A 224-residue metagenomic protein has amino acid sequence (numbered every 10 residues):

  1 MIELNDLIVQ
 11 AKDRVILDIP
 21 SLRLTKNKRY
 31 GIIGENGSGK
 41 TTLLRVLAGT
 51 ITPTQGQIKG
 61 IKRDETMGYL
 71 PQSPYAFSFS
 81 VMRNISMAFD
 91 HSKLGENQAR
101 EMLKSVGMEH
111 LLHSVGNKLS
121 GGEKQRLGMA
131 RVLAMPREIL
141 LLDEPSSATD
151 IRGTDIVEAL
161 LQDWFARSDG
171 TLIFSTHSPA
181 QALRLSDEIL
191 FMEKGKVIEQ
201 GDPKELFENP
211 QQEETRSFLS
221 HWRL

Functional and structural regions predicted by a protein language model:
A48: Helix-to-loop junction immediately C-terminal to a conserved catalytic motif
E96-L111: Conserved ABC ATPase "signature" region
V115-L119, E123: Conserved ABC ATPase signature
L140-D143: Catalytic Walker B motif of ABC-type/P-loop ATPase nucleotide-binding domains
T176-H177: H-loop/switch region of ABC-family ATPase nucleotide-binding domains
K204-L224: C-terminal boundary and immediately downstream tail of ABC-type ATPase nucleotide-binding domains
